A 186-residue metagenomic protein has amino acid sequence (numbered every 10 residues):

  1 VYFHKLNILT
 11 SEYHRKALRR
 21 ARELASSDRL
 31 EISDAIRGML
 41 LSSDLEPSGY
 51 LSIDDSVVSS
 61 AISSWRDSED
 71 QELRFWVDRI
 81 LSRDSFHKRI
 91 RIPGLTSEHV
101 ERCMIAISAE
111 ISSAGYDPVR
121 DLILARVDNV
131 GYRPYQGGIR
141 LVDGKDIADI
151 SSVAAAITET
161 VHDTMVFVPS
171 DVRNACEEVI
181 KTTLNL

Functional and structural regions predicted by a protein language model:
V1-L186: Histidine-centered, transition-metal-coordinating active-site segments
